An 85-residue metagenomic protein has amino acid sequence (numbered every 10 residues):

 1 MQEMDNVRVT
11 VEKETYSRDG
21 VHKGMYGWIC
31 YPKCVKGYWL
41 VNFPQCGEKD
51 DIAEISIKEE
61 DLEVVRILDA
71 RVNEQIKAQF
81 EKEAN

Functional and structural regions predicted by a protein language model:
Q2-R71: Basic/aromatic-rich interaction segments and small domains that mediate binding to polyanionic partners
R66-N85: Long, low-complexity intrinsically disordered regions
